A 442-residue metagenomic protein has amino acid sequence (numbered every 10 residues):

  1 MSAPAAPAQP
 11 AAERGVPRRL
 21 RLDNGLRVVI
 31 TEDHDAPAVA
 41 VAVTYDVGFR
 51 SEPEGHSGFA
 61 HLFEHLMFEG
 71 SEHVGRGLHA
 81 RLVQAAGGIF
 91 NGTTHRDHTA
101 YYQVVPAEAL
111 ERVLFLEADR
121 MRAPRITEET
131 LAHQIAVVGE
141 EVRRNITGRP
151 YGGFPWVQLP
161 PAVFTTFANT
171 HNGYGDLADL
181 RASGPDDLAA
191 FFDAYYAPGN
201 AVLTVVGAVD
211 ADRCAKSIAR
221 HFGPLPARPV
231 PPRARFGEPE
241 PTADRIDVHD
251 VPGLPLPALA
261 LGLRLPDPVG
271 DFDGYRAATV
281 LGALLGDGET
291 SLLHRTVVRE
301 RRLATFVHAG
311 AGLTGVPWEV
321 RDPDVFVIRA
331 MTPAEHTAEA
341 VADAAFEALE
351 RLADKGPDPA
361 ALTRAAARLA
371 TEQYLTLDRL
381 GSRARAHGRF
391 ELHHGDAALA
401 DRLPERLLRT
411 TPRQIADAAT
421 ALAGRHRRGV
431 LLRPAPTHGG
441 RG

Functional and structural regions predicted by a protein language model:
S2-A5, T165, G173, A197-P198 (+3 more regions): An aromatic/glycine/proline-enriched structural segment found at the starts of mature extracellular/organellar domains
S2-P10, V202-T204, L352, A360-G442: C-terminal regions of mature proteins
S2-P37: N- or domain-start disorder-to-order transition segments that initiate the globular core
S2-P7, Y45, E72, H79-F191 (+2 more regions): Acidic/histidine-enriched segments that form metal/cofactor-coordinating and catalytic pocket/exosite environments
G25, V43, H61, Y101 (+11 more regions): Buried hydrophobic packing residues in well-ordered domains
D35, A40-V104, T170-G173, G288-F306: M16/MPP (pitrilysin/insulinase) zinc-metallopeptidase core fold and M16-derived inactive scaffolds
G139-Q158, G237-L256, R299-H308, K355-D401 (+1 more regions): Short acidic/His-enriched helical or mixed secondary-structure segments at domain edges of catalytic enzymes and some
A260-R264, G286-T332: A structural supersecondary motif
